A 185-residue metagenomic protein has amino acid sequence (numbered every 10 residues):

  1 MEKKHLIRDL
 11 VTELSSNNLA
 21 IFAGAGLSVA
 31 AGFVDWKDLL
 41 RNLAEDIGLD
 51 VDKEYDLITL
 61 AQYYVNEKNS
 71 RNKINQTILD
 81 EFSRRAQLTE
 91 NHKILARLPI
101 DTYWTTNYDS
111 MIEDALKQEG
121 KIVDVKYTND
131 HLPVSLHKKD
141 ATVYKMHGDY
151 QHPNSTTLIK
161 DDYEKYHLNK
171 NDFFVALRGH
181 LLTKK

Functional and structural regions predicted by a protein language model:
M1-K185: Conserved catalytic-core helix/loop/strand module for nucleotide-ribose chemistry
